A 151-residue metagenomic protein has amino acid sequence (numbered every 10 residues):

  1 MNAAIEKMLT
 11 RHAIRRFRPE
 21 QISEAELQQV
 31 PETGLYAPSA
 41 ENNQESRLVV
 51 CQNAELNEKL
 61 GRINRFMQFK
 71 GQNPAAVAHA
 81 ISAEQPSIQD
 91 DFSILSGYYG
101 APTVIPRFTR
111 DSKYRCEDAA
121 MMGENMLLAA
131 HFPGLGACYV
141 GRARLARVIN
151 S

Functional and structural regions predicted by a protein language model:
M1-Q28, Q44: Specificity-determining recognition surfaces
R11-R15, L35, N57: Short, cationic motifs built from Arg/Lys/His that form the positively charged side of catalytic pockets
E26, N53, I149-N150: Short Asp/Glu-rich motifs
L27-L35: A structural motif
G34, T103-S151: Small-aliphatic-rich amphipathic alpha-helix that forms the alpha element of a beta-alpha
N43-A119: Glycine/small-residue-rich phosphate/adenosyl-binding loop
